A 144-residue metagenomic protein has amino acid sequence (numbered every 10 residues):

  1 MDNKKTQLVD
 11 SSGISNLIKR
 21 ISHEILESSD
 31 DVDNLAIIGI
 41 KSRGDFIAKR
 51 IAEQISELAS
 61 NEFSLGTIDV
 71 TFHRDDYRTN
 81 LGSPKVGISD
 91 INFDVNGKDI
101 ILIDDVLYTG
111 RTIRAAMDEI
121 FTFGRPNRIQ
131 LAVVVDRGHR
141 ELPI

Functional and structural regions predicted by a protein language model:
M1-I144: PRPP-associated nucleotide enzymes
